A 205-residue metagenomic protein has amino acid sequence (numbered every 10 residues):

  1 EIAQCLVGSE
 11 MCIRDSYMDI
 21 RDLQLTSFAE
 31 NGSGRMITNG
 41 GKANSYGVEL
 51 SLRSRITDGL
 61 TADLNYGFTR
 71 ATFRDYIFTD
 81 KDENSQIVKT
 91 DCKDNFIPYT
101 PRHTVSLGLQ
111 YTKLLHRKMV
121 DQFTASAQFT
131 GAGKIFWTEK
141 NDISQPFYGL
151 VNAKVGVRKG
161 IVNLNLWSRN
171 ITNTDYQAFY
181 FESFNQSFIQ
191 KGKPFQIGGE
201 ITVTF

Functional and structural regions predicted by a protein language model:
E1-G8: Single conserved hydrophobic/aromatic residue that forms the stacking wall/gate of nucleotide- or nucleobase-binding
S9-E10, G59-A62, H116-K118, F123 (+2 more regions): Repeated loop/turn-to-beta-strand initiation elements of outer-membrane beta-barrel proteins
Y17-D19, T38-T138, T202: Gram-negative outer-membrane beta-barrel transporters
L23-N31, T69, R74-K81, I135-D142 (+1 more regions): Outer-membrane beta-barrel translocator domains and adjoining extracellular loop/strand segments of Gram-negative
T26-N39, E83-D91, Q186-I189: Surface-exposed loop/turn segments flanking beta-strands in extracellular/periplasmic regions
N44-Y46, P101-V105, F147-V151, G160 (+1 more regions): Residues that define the transmembrane beta-barrel architecture of outer-membrane proteins
A62, T130-T138, V157-F205: C-terminal beta-signal and adjacent terminal beta-strands/loops of Gram-negative outer-membrane beta-barrel proteins
V105-L107, Y111, G149-V155, F188 (+1 more regions): Feature captures outer-membrane beta-barrel proteins of Gram-negative bacteria and organelles
